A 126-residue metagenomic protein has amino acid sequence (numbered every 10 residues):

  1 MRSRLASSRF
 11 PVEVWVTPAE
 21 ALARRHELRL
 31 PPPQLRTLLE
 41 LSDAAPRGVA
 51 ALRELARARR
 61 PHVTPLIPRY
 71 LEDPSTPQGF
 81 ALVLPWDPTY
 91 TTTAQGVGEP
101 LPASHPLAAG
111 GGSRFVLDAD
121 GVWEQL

Functional and structural regions predicted by a protein language model:
R2-R4, T92-T93: Short helix/loop capping segments that flank catalytic or ligand/cofactor-binding pockets
S3-L30: NUDIX/MutT-family hydrolases
H26-Q34, A44-A45: A conserved, well-ordered hydrophobic junction motif at loop->secondary-structure transitions
L41, P46-L126: Core RNA-modification/binding signature centered on pseudouridine synthases
